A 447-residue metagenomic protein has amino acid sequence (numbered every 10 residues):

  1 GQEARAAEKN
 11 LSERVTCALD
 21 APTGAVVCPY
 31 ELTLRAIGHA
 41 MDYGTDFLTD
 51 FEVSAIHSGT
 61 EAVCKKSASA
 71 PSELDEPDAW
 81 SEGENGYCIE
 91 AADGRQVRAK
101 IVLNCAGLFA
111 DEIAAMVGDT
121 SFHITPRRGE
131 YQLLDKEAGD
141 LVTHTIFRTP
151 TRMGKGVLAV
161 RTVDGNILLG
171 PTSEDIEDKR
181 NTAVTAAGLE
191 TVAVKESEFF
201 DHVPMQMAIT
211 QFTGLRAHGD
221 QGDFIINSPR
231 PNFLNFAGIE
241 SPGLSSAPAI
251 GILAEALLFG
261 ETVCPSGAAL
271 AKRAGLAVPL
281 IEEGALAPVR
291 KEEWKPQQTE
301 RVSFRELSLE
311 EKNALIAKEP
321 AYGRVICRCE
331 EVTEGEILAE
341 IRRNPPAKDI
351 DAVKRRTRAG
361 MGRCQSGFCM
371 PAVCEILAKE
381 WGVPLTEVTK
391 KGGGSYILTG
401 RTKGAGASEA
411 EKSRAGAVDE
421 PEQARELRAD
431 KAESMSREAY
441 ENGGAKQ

Functional and structural regions predicted by a protein language model:
G1-T49, S54-G59, C64, P77-N85 (+2 more regions): Flavin (FAD/FMN) cofactor-binding and adjacent substrate-gating region of FAD-dependent oxidoreductase domains
A18-H39, G107-F109, V184-K195, G243-I250 (+1 more regions): Mid-domain beta-loop-alpha active-site segment that forms a flexible, acidic cofactor/metal-binding surface
I56-G59, N85, I89-G170, E174-A183 (+1 more regions): Flavin-dependent oxidoreductases
S58-G86, E261-V302, A405-K446: Intrinsically disordered, low-complexity terminal tails and inter-domain linkers enriched for S/T/G/P/D/E
G154, V163-D164, D175, R180-V325 (+2 more regions): C-terminal catalytic lobe of FAD-dependent flavoproteins
L253, F259, L309-E311, L385-E411 (+2 more regions): Intrinsic disorder at enzyme termini
T333-P346, G367-L385: Iron-sulfur (Fe-S) cluster-binding segments and ferredoxin-like electron-carrier domains, especially [2Fe-2S]
A359-Q365: Short, basic interhelical loop/turn and adjoining N-cap of the next helix at nucleic-acid- or acidic-partner-contacting
